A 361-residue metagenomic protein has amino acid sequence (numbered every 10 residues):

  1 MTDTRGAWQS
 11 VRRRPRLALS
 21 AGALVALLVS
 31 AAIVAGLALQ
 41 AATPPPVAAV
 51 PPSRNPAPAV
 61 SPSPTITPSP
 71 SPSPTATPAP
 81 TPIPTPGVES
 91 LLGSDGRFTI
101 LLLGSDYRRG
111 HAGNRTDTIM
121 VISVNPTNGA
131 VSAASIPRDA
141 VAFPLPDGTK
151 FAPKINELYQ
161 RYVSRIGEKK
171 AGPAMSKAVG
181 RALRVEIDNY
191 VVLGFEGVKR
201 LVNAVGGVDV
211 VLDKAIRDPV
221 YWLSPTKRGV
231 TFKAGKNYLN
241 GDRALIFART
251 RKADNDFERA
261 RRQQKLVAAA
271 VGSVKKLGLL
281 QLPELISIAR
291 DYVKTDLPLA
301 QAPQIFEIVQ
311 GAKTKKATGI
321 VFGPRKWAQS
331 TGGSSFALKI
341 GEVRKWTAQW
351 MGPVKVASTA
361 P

Functional and structural regions predicted by a protein language model:
T2-V25, V29-P361: Non-catalytic, solvent-exposed segments at the cell envelope interface
